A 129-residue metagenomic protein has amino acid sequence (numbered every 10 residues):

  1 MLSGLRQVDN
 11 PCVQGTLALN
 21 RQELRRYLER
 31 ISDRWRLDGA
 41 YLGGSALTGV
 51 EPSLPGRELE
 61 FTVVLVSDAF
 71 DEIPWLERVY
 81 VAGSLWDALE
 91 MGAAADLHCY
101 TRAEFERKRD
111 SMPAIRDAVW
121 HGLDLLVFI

Functional and structural regions predicted by a protein language model:
M1-Y41, L47-R57, S67-I129: Catalytic core of pol beta-like nucleotidyltransferases
F61-L65: Short beta-strand->loop micro-motif that forms the acidic, two-metal-ion catalytic signature in nucleotide-processing
